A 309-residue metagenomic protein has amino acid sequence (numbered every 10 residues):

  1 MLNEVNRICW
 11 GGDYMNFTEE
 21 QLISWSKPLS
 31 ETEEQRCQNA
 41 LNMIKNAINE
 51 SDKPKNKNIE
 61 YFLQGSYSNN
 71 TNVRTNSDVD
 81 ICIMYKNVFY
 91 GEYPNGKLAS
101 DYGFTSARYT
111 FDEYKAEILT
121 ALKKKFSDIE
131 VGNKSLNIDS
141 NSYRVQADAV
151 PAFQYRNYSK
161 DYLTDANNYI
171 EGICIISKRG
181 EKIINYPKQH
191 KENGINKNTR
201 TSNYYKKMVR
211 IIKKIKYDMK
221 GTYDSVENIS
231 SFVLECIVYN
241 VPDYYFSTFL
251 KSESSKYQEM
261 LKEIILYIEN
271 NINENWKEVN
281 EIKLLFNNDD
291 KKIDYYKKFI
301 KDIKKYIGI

Functional and structural regions predicted by a protein language model:
M1-F62, S66-N76, N87-A107, E281: N-terminal regions immediately upstream of nucleotidyltransferase
L2-W10, N42, S106-N271, K277 (+1 more regions): Catalytic cores of NTP-dependent nucleotidyl/adenyl transfer enzymes across multiple folds
Y14, R36, Y204, E253-K256 (+2 more regions): Non-membrane alpha-helical secondary structure
F17-E33, S51, T110, P151-F153 (+4 more regions): Alpha-helix initiation/capping motif
S66-K86, N137-Q154: Histidine-centered divalent-metal-coordination microenvironment in nucleic-acid enzymes
I81, P94-G96, T164: Residue-level signature of transmembrane alpha-helix interfaces in integral membrane proteins
N273-N287: Short helix/strand-capping connector loops at secondary-structure junctions
L285-I309: Hydrophobic, glycine-enriched assembly/anchoring segments
